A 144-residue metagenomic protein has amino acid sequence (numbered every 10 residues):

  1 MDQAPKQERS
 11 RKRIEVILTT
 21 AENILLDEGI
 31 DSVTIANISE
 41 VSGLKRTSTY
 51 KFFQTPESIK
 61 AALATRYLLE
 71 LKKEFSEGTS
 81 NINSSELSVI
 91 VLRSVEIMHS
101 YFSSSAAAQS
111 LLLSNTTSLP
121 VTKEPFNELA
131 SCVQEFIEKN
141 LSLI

Functional and structural regions predicted by a protein language model:
M1-K12: N-terminal intrinsically disordered/low-complexity leader segments
S10-A21, I38, L63-L71: Generic hydrophobic, amphipathic alpha-helix propensity
V16, I24-S58, A62: Helix-turn-helix
T20-I24, Y101: Short amphipathic alpha-helical elements of helix-turn-helix/winged-helix folds
E57-E70, L112, T122-P125, L129: Alpha-helical DNA-contacting segments of helix-turn-helix folds
A62, S76-S103: Hydrophobic alpha-helical connector segments
H99-V121: Amphipathic alpha-helical segments used for helix-helix packing
T117-L143: Amphipathic alpha-helical packing segments from all-alpha helical-bundle domains
